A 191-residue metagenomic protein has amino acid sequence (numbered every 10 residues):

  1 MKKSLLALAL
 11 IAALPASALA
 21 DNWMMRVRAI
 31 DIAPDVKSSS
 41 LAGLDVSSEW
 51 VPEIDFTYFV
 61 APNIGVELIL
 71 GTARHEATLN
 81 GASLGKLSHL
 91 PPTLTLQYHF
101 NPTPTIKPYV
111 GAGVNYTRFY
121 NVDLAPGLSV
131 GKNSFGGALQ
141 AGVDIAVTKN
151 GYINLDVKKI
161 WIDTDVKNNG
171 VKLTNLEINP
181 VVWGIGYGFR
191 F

Functional and structural regions predicted by a protein language model:
M1-N22: Cleavable N-terminal export/targeting peptides
A13-S17, H99, V147: Hydrophobic membrane-targeting alpha-helices
A20-A33: Transmembrane beta-strand segments of Gram-negative outer membrane beta-barrel proteins
D21-N22, D55-L124, S134, W183-F191: Gram-negative (and chloroplast) outer-membrane scaffold detector with strong preference for beta-barrel transmembrane
R26-R28, D55-F59, Q140-A146, Y152-N154: Short, conserved structural micro-motifs that define repeat-unit consensus positions and nucleotide-binding loops
K37-L41, N80-A82, V122-L124, V166-N169: Outer-membrane beta-barrel and related beta-rich outer-membrane complex signature in Gram-negative bacteria
A42-S48, A82-H89, G127-F135, K172-N179: Replace "Gram-negative outer membrane beta-barrel proteins" with "bacterial and organellar outer membrane beta-barrel
H75-L79, K86, T148-F191: Predominantly the C-terminal beta-signal and adjacent terminal strand-loop region of outer-membrane beta-barrel
